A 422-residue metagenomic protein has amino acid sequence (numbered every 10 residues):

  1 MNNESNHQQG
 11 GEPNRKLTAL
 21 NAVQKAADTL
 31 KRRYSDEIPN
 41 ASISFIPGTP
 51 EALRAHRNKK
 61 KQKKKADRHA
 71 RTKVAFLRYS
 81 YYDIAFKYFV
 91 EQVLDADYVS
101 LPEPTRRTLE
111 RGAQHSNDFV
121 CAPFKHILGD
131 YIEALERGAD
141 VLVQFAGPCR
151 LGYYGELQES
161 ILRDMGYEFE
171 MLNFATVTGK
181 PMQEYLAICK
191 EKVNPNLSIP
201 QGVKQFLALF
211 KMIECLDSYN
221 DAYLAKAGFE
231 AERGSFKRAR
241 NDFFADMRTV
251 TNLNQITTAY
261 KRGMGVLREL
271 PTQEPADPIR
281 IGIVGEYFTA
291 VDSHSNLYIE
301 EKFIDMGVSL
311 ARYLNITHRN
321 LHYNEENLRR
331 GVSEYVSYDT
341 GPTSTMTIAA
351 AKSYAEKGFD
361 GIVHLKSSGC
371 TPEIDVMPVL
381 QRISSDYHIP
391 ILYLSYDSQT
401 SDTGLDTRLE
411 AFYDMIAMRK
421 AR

Functional and structural regions predicted by a protein language model:
N2-R422: An N-terminal assembly and electron-transfer interface module characteristic of large anaerobic redox and radical
